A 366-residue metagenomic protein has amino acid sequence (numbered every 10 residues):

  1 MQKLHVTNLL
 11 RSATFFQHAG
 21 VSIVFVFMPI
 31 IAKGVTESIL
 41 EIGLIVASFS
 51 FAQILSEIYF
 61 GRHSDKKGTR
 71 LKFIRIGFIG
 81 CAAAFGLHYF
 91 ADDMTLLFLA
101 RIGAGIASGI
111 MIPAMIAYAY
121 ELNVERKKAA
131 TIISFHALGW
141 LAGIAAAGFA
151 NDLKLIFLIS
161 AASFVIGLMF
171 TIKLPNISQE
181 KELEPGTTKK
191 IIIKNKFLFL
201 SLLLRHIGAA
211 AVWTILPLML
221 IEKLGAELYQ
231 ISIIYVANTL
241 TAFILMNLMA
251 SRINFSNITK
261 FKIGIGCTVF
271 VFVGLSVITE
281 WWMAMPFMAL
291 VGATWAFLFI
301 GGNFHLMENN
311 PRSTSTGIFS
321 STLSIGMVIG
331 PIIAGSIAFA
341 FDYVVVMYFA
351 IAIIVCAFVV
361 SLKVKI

Functional and structural regions predicted by a protein language model:
M1-L4, L174-L204: Juxtamembrane intracellular "pre-TM" segments in multi-pass secondary transporters
Q2-S50, S201, H206-L224, I231-I234: Helix-loop boundary and gating motifs at the non-cytosolic
L44-R62, V236-L248: Central cavity-lining transmembrane alpha-helices of secondary-active solute carriers, predominantly the Major
S56-G68, L245-N257, A338: Helix-to-loop junctions at the C-terminal end of transmembrane segments in multipass secondary transporters
K72-G86, T259-G274: Structural signature of the two symmetry-related core transmembrane helices
A100-H136: Cytoplasmic helix-loop-helix junction between adjacent transmembrane helices in 12-TM secondary transporters
I156-I172, V346-L362: Symmetry-related core transmembrane helices of the 12-TM Major Facilitator Superfamily/SLC fold
P311-F341: A late C-terminal transmembrane helix in Major Facilitator Superfamily
